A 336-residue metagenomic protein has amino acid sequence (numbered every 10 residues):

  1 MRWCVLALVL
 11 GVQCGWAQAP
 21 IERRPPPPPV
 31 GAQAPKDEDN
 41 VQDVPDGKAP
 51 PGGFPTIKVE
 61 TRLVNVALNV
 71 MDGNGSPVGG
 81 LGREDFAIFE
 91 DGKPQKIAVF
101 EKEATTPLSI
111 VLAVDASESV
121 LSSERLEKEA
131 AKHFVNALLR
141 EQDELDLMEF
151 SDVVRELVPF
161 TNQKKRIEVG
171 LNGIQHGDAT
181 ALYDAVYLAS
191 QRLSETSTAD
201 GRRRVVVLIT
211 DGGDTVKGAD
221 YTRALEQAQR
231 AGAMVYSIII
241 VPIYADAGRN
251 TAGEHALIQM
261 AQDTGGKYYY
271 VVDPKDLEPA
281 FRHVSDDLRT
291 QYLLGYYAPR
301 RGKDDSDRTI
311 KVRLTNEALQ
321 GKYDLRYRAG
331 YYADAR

Functional and structural regions predicted by a protein language model:
M1-Q18: Sec-dependent N-terminal signal peptides
W16-R336: Scaffold/interface architecture of coatomer-like assemblies
